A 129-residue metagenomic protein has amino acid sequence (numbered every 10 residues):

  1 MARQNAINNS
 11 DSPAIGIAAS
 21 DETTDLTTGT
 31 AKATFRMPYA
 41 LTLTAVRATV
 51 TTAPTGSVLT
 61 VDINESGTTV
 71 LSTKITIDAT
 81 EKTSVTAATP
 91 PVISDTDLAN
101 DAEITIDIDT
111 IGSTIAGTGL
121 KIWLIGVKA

Functional and structural regions predicted by a protein language model:
M1-T27, T44, T51, V58 (+3 more regions): Glycine-rich, low-complexity segments
D21-T24, K32-F35, V92-T96: Beta-strand-rich interaction surfaces with strong enrichment in secreted/lumenal proteins
G29-A33, R47, A87-V92: Short structured motifs
M37-A45: Extended extracellular/luminal ectodomain segments enriched in beta-structured repeat modules
T42, L59, L120: Residues that flank catalytic or metal-binding motifs in active/ligand-binding sites
A45-R47, I108: Residue-level recognition of conserved beta-strand positions in structured domain cores
V50-V58, G112-A116: Extended, low-complexity, turn-rich repeat/linker tracts enriched in Gly/Pro/Ser/Thr and Asp/Glu that occur
I63-A129: Aromatic- and Gly/Pro-enriched, solvent-exposed loop/edge beta-strand patches characteristic of beta-rich domains
